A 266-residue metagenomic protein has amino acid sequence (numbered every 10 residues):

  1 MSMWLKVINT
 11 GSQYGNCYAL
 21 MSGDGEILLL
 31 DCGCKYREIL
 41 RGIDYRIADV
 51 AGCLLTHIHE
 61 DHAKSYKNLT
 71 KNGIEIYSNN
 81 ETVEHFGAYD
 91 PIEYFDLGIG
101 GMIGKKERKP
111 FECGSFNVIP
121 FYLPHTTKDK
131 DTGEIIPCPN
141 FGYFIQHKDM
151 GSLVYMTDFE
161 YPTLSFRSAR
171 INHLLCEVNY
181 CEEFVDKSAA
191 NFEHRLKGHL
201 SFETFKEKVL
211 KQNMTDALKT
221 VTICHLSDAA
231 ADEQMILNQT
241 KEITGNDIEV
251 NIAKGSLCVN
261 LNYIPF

Functional and structural regions predicted by a protein language model:
M1-Y45, P139-D158, H173: Conserved beta-strand hairpin/beta-sheet module of binuclear metal-dependent hydrolase folds, prominently
S2, M156, A231-E233, V259-N262: Extended recognition/assembly regions associated with phosphoester-bond processing machinery
N9-G11, C32-C34, I58, E81 (+5 more regions): Active-site metal-binding loops of divalent metal-dependent hydrolases
N16, E107-L175: Catalytic core of the metallo-beta-lactamase
L29-D31, C53-L55, E75-N79, E93-D96 (+1 more regions): Short, hydrophobic beta-strand segments that form beta-sheet elements in well-ordered domains
K35-T82, N172: Active-site metal-binding motif and surrounding structural segment of the metallo-beta-lactamase
K64-D129: Glycine/small-residue-rich loop that forms an oxyanion/phosphate-binding "nest" at active or ligand-binding sites
L164-K254: Cap/insert and terminal regions of metallo-dependent hydrolase folds
